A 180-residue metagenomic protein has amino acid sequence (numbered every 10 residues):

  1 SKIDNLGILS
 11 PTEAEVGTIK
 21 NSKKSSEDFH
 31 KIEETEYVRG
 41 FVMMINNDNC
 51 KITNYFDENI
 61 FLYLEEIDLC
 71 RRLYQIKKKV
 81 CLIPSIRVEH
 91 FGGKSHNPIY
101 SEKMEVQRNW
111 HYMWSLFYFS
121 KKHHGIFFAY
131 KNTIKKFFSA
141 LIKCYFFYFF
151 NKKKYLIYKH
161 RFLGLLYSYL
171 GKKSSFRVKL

Functional and structural regions predicted by a protein language model:
K2-E36, G40-V42: Short, flexible, basic/aromatic active-site loop/helix in glycosyltransferases
S25-H30, T53-N54, K94-K103: Short glycine/proline- and charge-enriched loop/turn segments that cap or connect secondary-structure elements
E36-E89: A short, conserved alpha-helix in the catalytic core of glycosyltransferases
I60-Y63, E102-N109, Y155: Flexible, glycine- and charge-enriched loops at secondary-structure boundaries
K78-K79, I83-K103, L116: Active-site donor/metal-binding and catalytic loop motifs of nucleotide-sugar-dependent glycosylation enzymes
Q107-S115, I126-L180: Non-catalytic, C-terminal membrane-associated alpha-helical segments of glycosyltransferases
F119: Short alpha-helical functional segments enriched in proximate histidine and acidic residues
K122-H123: Short, solvent-exposed, charged loop/turn and helix-capping segments that join or cap alpha-helices on peripheral
